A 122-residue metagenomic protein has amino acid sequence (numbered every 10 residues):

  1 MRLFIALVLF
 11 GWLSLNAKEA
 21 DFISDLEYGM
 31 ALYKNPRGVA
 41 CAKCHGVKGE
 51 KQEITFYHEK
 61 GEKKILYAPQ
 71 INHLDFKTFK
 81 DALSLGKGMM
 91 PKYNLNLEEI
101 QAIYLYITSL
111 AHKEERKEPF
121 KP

Functional and structural regions predicted by a protein language model:
M1-F4: Positively charged n-region of N-terminal signal peptides that target proteins for export
L7-A17: Hydrophobic h-region of N-terminal signal peptides that target proteins for export in Gram-negative bacteria
L15-R37, F120-P122: Electrostatic cytochrome c docking/interface patches
A20, E50-I54, L110-R116: Inter-heme linker and motif-flanking segments adjacent to c-type heme-binding CXXCH motifs in c-type cytochromes
I23, N35, H73, N94-E98: Soluble non-cytosolic domains of exported or imported proteins
S24, Y28-A31, T78, E98 (+1 more regions): Extracytoplasmic/secreted proteins, especially bacterial periplasmic and envelope-associated proteins
K34, A42-S84, P91: Gly/Gly-Pro-rich "capping" loops immediately C-terminal to redox-active cysteine motifs in periplasmic/lumenal
K92-P122: C-terminal capping alpha-helices of c-type cytochrome domains
